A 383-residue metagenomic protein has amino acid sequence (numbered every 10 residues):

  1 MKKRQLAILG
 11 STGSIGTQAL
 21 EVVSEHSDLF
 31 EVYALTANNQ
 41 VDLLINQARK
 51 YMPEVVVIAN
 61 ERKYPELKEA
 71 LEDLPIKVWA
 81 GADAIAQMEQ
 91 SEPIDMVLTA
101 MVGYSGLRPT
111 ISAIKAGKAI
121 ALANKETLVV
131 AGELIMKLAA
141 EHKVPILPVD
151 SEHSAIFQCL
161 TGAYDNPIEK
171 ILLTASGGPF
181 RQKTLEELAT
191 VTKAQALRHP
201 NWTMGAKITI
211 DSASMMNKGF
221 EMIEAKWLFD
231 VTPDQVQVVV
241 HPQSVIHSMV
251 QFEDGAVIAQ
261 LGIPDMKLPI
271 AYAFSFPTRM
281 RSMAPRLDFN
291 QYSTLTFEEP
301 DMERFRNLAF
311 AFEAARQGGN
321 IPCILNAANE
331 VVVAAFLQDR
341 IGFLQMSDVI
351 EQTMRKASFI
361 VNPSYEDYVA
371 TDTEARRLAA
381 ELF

Functional and structural regions predicted by a protein language model:
M1-F383: Catalytic, metal-anchored helix/loop core of enzyme active sites in primary metabolism
